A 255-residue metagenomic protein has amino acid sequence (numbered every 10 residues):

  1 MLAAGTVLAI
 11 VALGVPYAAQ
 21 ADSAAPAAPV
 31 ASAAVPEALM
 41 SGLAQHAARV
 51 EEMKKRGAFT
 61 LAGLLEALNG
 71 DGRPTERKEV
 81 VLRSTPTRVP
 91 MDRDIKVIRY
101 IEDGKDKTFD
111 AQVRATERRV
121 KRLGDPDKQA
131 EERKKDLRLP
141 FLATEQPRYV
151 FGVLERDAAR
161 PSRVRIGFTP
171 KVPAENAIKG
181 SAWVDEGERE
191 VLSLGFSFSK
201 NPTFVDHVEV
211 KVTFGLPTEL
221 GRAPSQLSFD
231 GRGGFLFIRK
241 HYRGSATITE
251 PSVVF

Functional and structural regions predicted by a protein language model:
A3-G14: Bacterial N-terminal signal peptides
L13-A25: Bacterial Sec-dependent signal peptides at the C-terminal "C-region" and cleavage site
D22-K179, E190, S199-V208, G231-F255: Structured extracytoplasmic
L154-S162, V184-E190, F214-A223: A short, structured loop/turn motif at beta-sheet edges
S181-A182, S193-G195: Periplasmic/lumenal scaffold domains of single-pass inner-membrane subunits that build Gram-negative envelope
L194, S225-L227: Beta-strand-dense domains in secreted/periplasmic systems and polymorphic toxin scaffolds
E209-E219, T249-E250: Extended lipid/amphipathic-ligand handling interfaces
